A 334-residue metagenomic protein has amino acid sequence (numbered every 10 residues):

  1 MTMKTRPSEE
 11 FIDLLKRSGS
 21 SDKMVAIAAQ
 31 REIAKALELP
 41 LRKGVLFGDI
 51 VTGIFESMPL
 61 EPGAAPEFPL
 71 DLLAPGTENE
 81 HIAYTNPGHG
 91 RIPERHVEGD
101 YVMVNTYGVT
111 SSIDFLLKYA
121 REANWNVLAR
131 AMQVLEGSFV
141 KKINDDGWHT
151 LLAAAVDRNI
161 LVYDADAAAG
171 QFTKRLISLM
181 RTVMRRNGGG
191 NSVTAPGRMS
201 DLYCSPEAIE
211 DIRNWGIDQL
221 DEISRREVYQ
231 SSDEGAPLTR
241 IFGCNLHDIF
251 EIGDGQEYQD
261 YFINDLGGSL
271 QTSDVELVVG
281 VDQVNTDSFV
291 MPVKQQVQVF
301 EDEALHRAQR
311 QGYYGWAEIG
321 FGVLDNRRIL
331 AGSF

Functional and structural regions predicted by a protein language model:
M1-K35, S333: Intrinsically disordered, low-complexity terminal tails
K4-T5, I12, W215-F334: Sequence/fold signature of self-assembling virion shell proteins
A36-V109: Assembly/oligomerization interface modules of large self-assembling protein complexes
T106-K118: Residues forming anionic-ligand binding surfaces in small-molecule and nucleic-acid pockets of primarily soluble enzymes
S111, A195-S200, Q309-Q311: Structural beta-strand/beta-sheet cores of well-ordered domains, especially the beta-sheet scaffolds that support
F115-S192, S333: Alpha-helical scaffold segments that mediate packing/assembly in large oligomeric complexes
L117, P206-A208, A317: Short, flexible loop/turn elements at secondary-structure junctions
V156-E234: Extended, solvent-exposed, turn-rich assembly/linker loops in the middle of proteins
